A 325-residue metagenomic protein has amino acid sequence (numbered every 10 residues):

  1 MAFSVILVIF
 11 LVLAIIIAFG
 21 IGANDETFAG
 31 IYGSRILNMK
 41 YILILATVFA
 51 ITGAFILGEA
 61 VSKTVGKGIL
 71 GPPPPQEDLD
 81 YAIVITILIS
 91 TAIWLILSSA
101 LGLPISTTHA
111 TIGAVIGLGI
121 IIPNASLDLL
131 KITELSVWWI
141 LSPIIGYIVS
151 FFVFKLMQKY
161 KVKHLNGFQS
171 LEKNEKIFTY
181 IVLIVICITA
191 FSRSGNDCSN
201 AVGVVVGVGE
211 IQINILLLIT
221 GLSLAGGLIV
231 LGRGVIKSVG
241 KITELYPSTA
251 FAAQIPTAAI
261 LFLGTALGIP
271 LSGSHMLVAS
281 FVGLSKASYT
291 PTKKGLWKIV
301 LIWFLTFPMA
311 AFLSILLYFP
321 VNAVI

Functional and structural regions predicted by a protein language model:
M1-I325: Multi-pass alpha-helical transmembrane bundle typical of ion/small-solute transporters and intramembrane aspartyl
